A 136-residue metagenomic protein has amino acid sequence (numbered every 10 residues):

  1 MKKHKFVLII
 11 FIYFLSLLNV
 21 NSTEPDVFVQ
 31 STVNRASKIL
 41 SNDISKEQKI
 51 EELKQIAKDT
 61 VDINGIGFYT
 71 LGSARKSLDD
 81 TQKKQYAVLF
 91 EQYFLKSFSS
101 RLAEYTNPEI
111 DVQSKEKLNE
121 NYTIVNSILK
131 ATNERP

Functional and structural regions predicted by a protein language model:
M1-L8: Bacterial N-terminal signal peptides that target proteins for export
I9-S16: Bacterial N-terminal signal peptides
L17-S22: Sec/Tat signal peptide C-region and signal peptidase I cleavage site
E24-F98: Early exported N-terminus immediately downstream of N-terminal targeting peptides
A36, S114-P136: Exposed beta-sheet edge and beta->alpha loop/turn motif
K58-V61, Y105-N107, E120-I124, R135: Extracytoplasmic
L102-S114: A short, amphipathic edge element
